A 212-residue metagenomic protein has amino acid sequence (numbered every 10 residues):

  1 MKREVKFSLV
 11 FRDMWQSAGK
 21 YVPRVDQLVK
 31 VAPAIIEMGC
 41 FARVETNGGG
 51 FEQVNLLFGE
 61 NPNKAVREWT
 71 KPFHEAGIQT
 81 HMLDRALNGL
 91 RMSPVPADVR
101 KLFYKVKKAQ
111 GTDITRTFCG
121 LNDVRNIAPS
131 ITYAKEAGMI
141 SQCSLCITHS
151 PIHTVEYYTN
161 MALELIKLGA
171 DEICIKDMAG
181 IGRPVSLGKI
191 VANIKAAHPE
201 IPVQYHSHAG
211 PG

Functional and structural regions predicted by a protein language model:
M1-A18, V66, T70-K71: N-terminal amphipathic alpha-helix/helix-capping segment at the start of soluble metabolic enzymes
V5-D13, A42-T46, I78-R85, D113-T117 (+3 more regions): Hydrophobic faces of well-ordered beta-strands that scaffold small-molecule active sites in alpha/beta enzyme cores
S17-V25: Short, polar loop/linker segments at the starts of domains and inter-domain junctions
R24-I35: Short catalytic helix/loop segments, enriched in acidic residues and glycine and frequently bearing histidine
P33, G48-I166, G180-P184: Active-site beta->alpha loop and helix N-cap motifs at the rims of alpha/beta catalytic domains
I35-M38, V44: Conserved internal helical-beta-strand scaffold that buttresses enzyme catalytic cores
M38, E75-G77, E136-I140, I166-D171 (+1 more regions): Secondary-structure transition/capping motifs at alpha-helix termini and the adjoining loop/turn into the next element
M178-G212: Catalytic alpha/beta core domains of metabolic enzymes, predominantly
